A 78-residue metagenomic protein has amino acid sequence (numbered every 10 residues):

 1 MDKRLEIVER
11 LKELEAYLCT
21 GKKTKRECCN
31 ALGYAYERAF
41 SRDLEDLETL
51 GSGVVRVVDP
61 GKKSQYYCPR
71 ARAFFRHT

Functional and structural regions predicted by a protein language model:
M1-T78: Short, basic/aromatic recognition patches that contact phosphate-bearing ligands
